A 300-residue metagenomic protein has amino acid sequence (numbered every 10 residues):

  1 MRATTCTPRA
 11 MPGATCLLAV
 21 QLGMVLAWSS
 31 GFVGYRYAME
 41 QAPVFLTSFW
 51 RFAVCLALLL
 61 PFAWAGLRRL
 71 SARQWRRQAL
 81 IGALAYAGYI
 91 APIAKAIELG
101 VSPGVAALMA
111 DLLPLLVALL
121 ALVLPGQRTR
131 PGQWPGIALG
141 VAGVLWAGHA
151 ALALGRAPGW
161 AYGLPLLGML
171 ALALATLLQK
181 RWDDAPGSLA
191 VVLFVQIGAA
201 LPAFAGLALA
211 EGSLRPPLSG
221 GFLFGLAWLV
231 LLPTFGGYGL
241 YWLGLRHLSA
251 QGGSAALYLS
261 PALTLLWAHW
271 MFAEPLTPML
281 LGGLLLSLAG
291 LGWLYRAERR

Functional and structural regions predicted by a protein language model:
R2-C6, A10-M11, S48-F52, F222-F224 (+1 more regions): C-terminal-most transmembrane helix of multi-pass membrane proteins
R2-L46, A142, L154-R181, P202-A203: Glycine-/small-residue-enriched transmembrane alpha-helix faces in small-molecule transporters and effluxers
L26-C55, V101-P103, L174-A199, S213 (+1 more regions): Juxtamembrane helix-loop-helix junctions in multi-pass membrane proteins
A27, G31-Y35, L60-A110, W146 (+1 more regions): Specific transmembrane alpha-helical segments of multi-pass solute transporters/efflux pumps, especially DMT/EamA
L46-A57, A85, I90, A94-Q133 (+2 more regions): Specific alpha-helical transmembrane segments that line the substrate/conduction pathway and gating interfaces
S48-W50, A106-L112, L178-L201, L231-W270: Helix-helix packing/entry segments at the starts of transmembrane helices
L59, I81, L120, T129-A151 (+4 more regions): Hydrophobic transmembrane alpha-helices of multi-pass small-molecule transport proteins
L59, V117-L119, V123, I137 (+2 more regions): Transmembrane alpha-helical segments that form core, pore/gating elements of small-molecule transporters/exporters
